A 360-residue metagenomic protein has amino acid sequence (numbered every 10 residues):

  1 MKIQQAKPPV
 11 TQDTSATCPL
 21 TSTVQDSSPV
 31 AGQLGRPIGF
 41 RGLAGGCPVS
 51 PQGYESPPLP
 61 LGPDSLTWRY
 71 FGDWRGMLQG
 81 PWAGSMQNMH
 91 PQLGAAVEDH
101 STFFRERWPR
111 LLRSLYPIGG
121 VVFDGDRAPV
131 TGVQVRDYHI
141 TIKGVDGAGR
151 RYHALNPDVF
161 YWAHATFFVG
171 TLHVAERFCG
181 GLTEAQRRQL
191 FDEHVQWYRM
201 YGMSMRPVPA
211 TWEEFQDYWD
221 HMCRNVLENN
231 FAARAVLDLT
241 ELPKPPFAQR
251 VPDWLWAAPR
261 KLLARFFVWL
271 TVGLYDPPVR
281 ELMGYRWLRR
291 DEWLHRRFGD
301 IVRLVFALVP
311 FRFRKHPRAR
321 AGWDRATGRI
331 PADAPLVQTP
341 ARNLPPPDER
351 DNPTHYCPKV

Functional and structural regions predicted by a protein language model:
K2-I3, P8-V10, C18-V360: Mature, function-bearing regions of proteins
